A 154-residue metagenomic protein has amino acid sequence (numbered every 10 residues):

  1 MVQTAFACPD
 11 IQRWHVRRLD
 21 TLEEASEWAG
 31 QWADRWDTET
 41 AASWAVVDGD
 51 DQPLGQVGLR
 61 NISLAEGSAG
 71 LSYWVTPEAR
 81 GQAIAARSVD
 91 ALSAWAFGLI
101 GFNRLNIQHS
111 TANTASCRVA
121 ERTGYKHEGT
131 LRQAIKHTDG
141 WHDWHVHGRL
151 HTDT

Functional and structural regions predicted by a protein language model:
M1-C8, S43-T154: Acyl-donor (CoA/ACP) binding surface of acyl/acetyltransferases
M1-G30, T152-T154: A short, well-structured alpha-helix characteristic of acyl/acetyltransferase catalytic modules
T21-E24, A33-R35, V75-T76: Juxtamembrane/interface motifs at transmembrane-helix termini
G30-A45: A short helix-loop-beta-strand connector motif used in the catalytic cores of GNAT acetyltransferases and, in some
